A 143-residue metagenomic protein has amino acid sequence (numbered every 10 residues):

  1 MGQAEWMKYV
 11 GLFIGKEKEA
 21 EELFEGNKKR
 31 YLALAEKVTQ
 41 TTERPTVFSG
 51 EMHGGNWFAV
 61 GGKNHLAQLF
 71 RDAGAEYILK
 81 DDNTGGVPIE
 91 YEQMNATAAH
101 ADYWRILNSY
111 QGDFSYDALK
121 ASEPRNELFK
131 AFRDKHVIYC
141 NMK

Functional and structural regions predicted by a protein language model:
M1-G55, K143: Extracytoplasmic substrate-binding proteins
G2-K8, L12-G15, I106-K143: Structured C-terminal subdomain patch of bacterial secreted/periplasmic proteins
A4-K8, L12, E21, E25 (+5 more regions): Solvent-exposed, polar/charged alpha-helical surfaces in well-ordered, non-transmembrane soluble domains, broadly
N27-R30, D82-V87, I138-K143: Low-complexity, flexible helical/coil segments
L34-K120: Flexible, glycine-rich surface segments
